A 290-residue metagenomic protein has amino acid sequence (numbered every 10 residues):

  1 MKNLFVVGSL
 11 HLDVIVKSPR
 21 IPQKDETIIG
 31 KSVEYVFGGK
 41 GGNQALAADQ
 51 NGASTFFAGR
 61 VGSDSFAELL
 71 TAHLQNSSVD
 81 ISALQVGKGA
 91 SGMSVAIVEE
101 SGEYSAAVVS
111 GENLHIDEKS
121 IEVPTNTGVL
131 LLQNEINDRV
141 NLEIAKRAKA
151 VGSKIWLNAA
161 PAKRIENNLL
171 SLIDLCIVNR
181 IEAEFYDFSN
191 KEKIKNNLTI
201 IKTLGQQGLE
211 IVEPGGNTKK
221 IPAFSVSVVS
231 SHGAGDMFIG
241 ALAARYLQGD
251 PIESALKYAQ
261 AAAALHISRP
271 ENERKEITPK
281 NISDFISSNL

Functional and structural regions predicted by a protein language model:
M1-L10, F56, T71-V86, V98-K220 (+1 more regions): Ribokinase/PfkB-type carbohydrate-kinase core domain
M1-R60, S65-L69, N76, N272-E273: Glycine-rich phosphate/adenosyl-contacting loop at the front of the ribokinase-like
L4, R164, K191-L290: Conserved phosphate-binding/catalytic region of the ribokinase-like
L12, Q50, Q75, V79 (+6 more regions): Generic secondary-structure signature for well-ordered alpha-helical cores
A48, N179, G235: Short, conserved phosphate/pyrophosphate- and ester-handling motifs at nucleotide-, phospho-/glycolipid
G89-G92: Short acidic/glycine-enriched loop/turn segments that link adjacent beta-strands
